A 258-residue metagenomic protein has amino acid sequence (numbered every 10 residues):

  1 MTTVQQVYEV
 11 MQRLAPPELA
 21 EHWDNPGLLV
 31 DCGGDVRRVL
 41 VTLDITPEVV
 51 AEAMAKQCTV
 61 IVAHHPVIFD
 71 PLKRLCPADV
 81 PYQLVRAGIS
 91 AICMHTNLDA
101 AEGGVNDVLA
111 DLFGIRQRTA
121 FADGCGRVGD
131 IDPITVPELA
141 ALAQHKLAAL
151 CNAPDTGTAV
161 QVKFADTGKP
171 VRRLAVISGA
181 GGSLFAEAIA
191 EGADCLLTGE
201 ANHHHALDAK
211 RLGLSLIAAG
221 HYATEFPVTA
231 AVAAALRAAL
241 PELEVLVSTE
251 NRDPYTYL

Functional and structural regions predicted by a protein language model:
M1-L258: Hydrophobic structural segments
